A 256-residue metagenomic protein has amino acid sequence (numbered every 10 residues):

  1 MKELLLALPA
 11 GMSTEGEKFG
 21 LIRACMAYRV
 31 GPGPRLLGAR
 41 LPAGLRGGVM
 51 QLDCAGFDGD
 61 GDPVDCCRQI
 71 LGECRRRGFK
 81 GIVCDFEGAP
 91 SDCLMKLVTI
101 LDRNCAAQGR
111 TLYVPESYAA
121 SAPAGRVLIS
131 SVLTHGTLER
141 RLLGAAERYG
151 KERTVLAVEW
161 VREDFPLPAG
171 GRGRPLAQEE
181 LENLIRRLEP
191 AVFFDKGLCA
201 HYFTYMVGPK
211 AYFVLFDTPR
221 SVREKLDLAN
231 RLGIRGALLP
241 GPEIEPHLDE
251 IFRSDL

Functional and structural regions predicted by a protein language model:
M1-T134: Chitinase-like catalytic core of GlcNAc-active glycosidases
C67-L71, M95-D102, E139-A146, L226 (+1 more regions): Generic structural signal for well-ordered alpha-helices, preferentially at hydrophobic/aromatic core positions
C74-F79, N104-R110, A145-R153, E224-R235: A structural motif corresponding to the C-terminal end of an alpha-helix and its immediate exit/capping segment
S91, S121-A122, E163-L167, E245-L248: Short catalytic/ligand-binding loop motif for oxyanion handling, primarily in non-cytosolic enzymes, centered on
D92-T111, F194-M206, P246-L256: Short acidic, glycine/proline-enriched helix-loop-strand junctions
S121-K151, V155: Alpha-amylase-like alpha-glycosidases and glucanotransferases acting on alpha-linked glucans and related
R153-K225: Glycan-binding loop/region signatures in secreted carbohydrate-active enzymes
K225, R231-L256: Acidic/aromatic/glycine-rich contiguous surface patches that form carbohydrate-binding/processing clefts and analogous
